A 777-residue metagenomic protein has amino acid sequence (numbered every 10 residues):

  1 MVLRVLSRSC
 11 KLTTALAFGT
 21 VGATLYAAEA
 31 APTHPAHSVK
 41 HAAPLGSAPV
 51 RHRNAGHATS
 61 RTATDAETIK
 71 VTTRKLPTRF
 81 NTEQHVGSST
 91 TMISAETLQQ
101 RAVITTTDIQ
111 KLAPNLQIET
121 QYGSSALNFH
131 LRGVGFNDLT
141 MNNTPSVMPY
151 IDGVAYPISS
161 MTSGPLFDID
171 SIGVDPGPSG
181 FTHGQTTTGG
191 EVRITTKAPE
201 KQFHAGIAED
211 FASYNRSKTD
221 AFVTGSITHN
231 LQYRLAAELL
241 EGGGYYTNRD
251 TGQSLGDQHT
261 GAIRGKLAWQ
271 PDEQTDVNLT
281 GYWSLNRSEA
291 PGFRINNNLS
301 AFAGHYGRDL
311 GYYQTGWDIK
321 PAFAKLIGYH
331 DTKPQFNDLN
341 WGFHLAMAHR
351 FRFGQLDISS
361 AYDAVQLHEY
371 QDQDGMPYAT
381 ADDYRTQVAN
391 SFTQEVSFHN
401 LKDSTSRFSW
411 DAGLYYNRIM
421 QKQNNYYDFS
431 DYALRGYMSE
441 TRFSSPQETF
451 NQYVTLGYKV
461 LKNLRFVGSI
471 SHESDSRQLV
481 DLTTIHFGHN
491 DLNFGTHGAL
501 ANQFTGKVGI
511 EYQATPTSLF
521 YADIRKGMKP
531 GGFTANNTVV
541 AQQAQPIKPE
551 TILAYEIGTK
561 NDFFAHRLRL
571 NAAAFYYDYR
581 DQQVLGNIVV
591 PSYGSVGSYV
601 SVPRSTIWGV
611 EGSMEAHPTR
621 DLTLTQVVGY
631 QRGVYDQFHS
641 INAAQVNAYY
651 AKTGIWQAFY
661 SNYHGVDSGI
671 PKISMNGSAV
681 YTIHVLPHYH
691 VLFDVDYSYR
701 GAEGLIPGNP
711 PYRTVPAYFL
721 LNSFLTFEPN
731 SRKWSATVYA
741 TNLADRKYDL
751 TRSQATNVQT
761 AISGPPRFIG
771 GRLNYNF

Functional and structural regions predicted by a protein language model:
V2-L12, F18, T24-R101, T106-N115 (+3 more regions): N-terminal Sec signal peptide and the immediately downstream disordered periplasmic leader that contains the TonB box
G56, R61-Q202, I557: Acidic, small-polar-rich N-terminal luminal/periplasmic segments of exported/outer-membrane proteins
T144-S146, I158, F167-P176, F181-I263 (+6 more regions): Outer-membrane beta-barrel translocator/receptor signature
E200-Q202, D210, A221-I319, A324 (+6 more regions): Periplasmic-side early beta-strands and strand-to-turn transitions of outer-membrane beta-barrels
T224, S391-D403, F408-G413, K459 (+2 more regions): Conserved C-terminal beta-signal and adjacent last beta-strands/turns of outer-membrane beta-barrel proteins
A268-D272, F398-L401, R407-N417, F443-D578 (+1 more regions): Structural signature of Gram-negative outer-membrane beta-barrels, strongest in the C-terminal barrel of TonB-dependent
A346-F351, Q355-Q371, Q513, L519-G527 (+3 more regions): Membrane-embedded beta-barrel scaffold of Gram-negative outer-membrane proteins
H399, Y576-D578, V600-I706, N774-N776: Gram-negative outer-membrane beta-barrel transporters
